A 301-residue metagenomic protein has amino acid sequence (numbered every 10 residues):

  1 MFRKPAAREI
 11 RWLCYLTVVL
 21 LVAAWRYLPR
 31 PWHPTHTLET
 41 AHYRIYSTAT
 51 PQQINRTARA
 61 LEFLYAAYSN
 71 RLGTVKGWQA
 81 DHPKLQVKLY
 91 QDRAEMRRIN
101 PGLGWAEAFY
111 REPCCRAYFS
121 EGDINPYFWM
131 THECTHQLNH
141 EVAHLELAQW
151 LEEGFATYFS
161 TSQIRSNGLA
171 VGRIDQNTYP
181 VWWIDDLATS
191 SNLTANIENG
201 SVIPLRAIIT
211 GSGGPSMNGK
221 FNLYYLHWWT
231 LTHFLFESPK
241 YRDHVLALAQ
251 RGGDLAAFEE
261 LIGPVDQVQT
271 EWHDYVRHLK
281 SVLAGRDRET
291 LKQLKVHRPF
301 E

Functional and structural regions predicted by a protein language model:
M1-A7: N-terminal Lys/Arg-rich, disordered targeting/topogenic segments
R3, Y27-W32, V202, H297: Selective for proline/serine-rich intrinsically disordered segments in cytosolic/nuclear regulatory regions
R11-Y27: Hydrophobic membrane-insertion alpha-helices, especially the h-region of bacterial N-terminal signal peptides
L28-Y46, V268-D274, H278-S281: Hydrophobic helix-coil surface modules that form long, contiguous segments used for peptide/substrate interaction
W32-L151, F159, Q163-S166, N199 (+2 more regions): Juxtacatalytic substrate-recognition/specificity segment
I99-I124, A143-E301: Acidic/His/Gly-enriched intrinsically disordered linker/tail segments that often contain short helix/coil "MoRF-like"
